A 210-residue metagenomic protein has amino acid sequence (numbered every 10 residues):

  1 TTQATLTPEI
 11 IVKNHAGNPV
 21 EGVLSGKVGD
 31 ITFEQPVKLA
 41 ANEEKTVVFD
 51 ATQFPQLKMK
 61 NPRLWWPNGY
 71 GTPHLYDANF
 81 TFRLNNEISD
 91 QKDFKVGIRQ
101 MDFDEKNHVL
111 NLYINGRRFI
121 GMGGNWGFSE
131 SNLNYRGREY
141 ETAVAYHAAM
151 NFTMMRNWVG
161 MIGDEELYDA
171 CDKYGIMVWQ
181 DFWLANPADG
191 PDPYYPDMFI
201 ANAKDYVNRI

Functional and structural regions predicted by a protein language model:
T1-M154, W158, I162, K173: Secreted/periplasmic carbohydrate-active enzymes, especially glycoside hydrolases
L84, G175-V178, I210: A generic secondary-structure signal for well-formed alpha-helical elements
E130-L133, L184, N208: Conserved helix-loop functional segments at active or binding sites
Y140, D164, F199, A203: Aromatic/hydrophobic pocket-lining residues that form the small-molecule binding cavity in soluble enzyme cores
V144-P196: Aromatic-lined substrate-binding rim segments of carbohydrate-active enzymes
P196-I210: An active-site-proximal structural segment forming one wall of the substrate-binding cleft that immediately precedes
